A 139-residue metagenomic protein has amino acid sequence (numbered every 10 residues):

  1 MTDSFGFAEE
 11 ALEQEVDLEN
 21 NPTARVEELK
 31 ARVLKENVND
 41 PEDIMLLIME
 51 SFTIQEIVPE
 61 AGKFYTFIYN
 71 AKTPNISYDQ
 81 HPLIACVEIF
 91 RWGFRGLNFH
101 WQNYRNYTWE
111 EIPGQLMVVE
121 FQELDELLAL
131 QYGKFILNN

Functional and structural regions predicted by a protein language model:
F5-F7, L12, L18: Hydrophobic/aromatic hotspots within intrinsically disordered, low-complexity regions
E15, E19-A61: Mixed-charge, Lys/Arg-rich low-complexity intrinsically disordered regions
M45-L46, A71, S77-D79: Catalytic phosphate/metal-binding cores of nucleic-acid and nucleotide-processing enzymes, i.e., regions that mediate
Q55-N75: Short coil-to-beta transition motif at edge beta-strands of beta-rich domains
N70-K72, I89, L124: Generic structural motif
S77-Y107: Basic/aromatic-rich interaction segments and small domains that mediate binding to polyanionic partners
N98-N139: Intrinsically disordered, low-complexity, charged/polar segments
